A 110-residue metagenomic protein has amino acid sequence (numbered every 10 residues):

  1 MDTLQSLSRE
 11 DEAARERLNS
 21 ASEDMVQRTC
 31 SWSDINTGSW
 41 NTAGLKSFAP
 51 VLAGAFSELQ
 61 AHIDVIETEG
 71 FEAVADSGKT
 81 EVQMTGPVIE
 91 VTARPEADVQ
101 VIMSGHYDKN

Functional and structural regions predicted by a protein language model:
T3-N110: Acidic/His- and Gly-rich active-site-bordering loop/insert found across diverse amide/peptide-bond hydrolases
